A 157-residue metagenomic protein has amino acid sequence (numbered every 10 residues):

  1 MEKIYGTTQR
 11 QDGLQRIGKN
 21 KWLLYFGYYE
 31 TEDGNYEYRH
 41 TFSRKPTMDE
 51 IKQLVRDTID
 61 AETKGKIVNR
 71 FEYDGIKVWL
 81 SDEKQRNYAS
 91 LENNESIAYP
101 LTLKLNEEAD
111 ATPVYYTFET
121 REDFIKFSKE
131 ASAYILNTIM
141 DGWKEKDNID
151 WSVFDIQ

Functional and structural regions predicted by a protein language model:
M1-Q157: A preference for well-ordered globular domain cores that mediate specific macromolecular interactions or catalysis
